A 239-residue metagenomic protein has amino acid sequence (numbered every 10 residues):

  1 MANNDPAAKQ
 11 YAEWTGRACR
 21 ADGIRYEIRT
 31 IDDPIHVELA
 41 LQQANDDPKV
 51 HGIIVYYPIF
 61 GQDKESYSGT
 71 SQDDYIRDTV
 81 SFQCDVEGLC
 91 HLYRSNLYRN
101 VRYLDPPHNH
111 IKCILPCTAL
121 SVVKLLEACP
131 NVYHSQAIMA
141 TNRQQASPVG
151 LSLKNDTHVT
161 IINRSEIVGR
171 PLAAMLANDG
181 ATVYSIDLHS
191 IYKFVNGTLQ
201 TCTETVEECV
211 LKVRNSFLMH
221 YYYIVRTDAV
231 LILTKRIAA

Functional and structural regions predicted by a protein language model:
M1-N4, I31-D33, Y57-Q62, S81 (+3 more regions): Short, ordered loop/turn segments at secondary-structure junctions
A2-W14, Y103-A238: Glycine-rich phosphate/diphosphate-binding loop of Rossmann-like nucleotide-binding domains
Y11-G16, L41-A44, Y67, D74-I76: Glycine-rich loop at the start of a catalytic domain that most often binds anionic cofactors/ligands
G16-D32, V183-I186: Short beta-strand elements in bilobed, periplasmic/extracellular small-molecule ligand-binding domains
R20, I24, D46-K49, D78-D85 (+5 more regions): Generic secondary-structure signature for well-ordered alpha-helical cores
H36-P48: Short, well-structured alpha-helical segments in soluble
K49-I59: Periplasmic-binding protein-like
Q62-H108, K112-P116: Glycine/small-residue-rich loop that forms an oxyanion/phosphate-binding "nest" at active or ligand-binding sites
